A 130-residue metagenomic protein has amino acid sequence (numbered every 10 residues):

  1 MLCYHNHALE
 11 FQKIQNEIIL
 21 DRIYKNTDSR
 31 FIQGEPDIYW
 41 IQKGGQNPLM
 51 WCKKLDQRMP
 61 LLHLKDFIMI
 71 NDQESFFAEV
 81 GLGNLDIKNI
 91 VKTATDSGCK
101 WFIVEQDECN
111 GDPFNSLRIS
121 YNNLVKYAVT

Functional and structural regions predicted by a protein language model:
L2: Oxidoreductase and adenylate-handling cofactor-binding alpha/beta cores
H5-H7, Q106-D107: Short, well-ordered beta-to-alpha junction loops that form the rim of enzyme active sites and present histidine/acidic
I14-P36, W40-T130: Histidine-acidic metal/acid-base catalytic patches
